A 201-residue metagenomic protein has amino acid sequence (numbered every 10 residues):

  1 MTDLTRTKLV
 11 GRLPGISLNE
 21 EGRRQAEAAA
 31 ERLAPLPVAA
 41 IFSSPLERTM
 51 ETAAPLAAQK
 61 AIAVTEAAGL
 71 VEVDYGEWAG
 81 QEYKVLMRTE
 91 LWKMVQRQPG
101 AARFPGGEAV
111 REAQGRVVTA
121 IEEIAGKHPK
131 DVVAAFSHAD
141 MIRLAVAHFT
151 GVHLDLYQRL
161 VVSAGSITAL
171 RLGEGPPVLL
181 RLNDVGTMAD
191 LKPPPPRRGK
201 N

Functional and structural regions predicted by a protein language model:
M1-A39, A54, Q59-I62, Q81 (+3 more regions): An N-terminal RHG(E/S)-centered segment typical of histidine phosphatases
S17, Q59-V118, R171, R181-D184 (+1 more regions): Phosphate-handling substructures
P37-P45, V132-F136: Short glycine-rich phosphate-binding loop at a beta-alpha junction
T49-T52, I142-R143: Short, well-ordered alpha-helical microsegments
P55, L144-H148: Active-site signature of alpha/beta-hydrolase-fold catalytic machinery across serine- and Asp/Cys-nucleophile hydrolases
V73-K84, G126, D131-V132, H148-N201: Acidic, low-complexity terminal tails and accessory targeting/binding regions of phosphate-metabolizing enzymes
A113-K127, D131-A139: GST-like fold's C-terminal all-alpha helical module
